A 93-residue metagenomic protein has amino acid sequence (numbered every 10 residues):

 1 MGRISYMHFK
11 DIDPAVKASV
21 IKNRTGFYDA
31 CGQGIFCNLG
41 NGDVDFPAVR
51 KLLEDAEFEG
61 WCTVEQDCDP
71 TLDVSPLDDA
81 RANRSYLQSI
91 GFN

Functional and structural regions predicted by a protein language model:
M1-N93: Histidine-acidic metal/acid-base catalytic patches
